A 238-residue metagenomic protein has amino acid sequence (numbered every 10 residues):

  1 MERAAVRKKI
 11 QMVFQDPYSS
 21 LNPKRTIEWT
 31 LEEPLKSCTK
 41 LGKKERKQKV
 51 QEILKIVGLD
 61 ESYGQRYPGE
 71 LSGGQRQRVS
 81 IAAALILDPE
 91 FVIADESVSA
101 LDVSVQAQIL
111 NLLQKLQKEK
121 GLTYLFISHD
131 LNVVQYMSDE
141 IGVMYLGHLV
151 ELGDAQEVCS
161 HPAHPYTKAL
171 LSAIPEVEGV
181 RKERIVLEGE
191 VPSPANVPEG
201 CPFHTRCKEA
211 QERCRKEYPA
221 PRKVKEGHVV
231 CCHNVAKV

Functional and structural regions predicted by a protein language model:
R3, D154-V238: Short catalytic/signature loops enriched in Gly
Y18, K24-S37, K47, Q51 (+2 more regions): Short helical segment in ABC ATPase nucleotide-binding domains corresponding to the A-loop/adjacent helical element
K44-S62, L171-S172: Conserved ABC ATPase "signature" region
Y67-L71, Q75: Conserved ABC ATPase signature
I86-E90: A short, proline-enriched helix->beta-strand linker immediately N-terminal to the Walker B motif in ABC-type P-loop
V92-D95: Catalytic Walker B motif of ABC-type/P-loop ATPase nucleotide-binding domains
S97, L101, V105-K182: P-loop NTP-binding/switch modules centered on Walker-like glycine-rich loops
